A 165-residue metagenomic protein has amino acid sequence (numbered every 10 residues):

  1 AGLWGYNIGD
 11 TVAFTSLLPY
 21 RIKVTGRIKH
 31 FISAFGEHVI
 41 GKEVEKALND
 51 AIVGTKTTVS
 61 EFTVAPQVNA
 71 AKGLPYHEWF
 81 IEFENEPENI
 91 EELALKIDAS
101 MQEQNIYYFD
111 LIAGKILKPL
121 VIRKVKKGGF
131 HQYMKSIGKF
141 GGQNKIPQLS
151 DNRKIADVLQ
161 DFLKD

Functional and structural regions predicted by a protein language model:
A1-D165: AMP-binding adenylation
